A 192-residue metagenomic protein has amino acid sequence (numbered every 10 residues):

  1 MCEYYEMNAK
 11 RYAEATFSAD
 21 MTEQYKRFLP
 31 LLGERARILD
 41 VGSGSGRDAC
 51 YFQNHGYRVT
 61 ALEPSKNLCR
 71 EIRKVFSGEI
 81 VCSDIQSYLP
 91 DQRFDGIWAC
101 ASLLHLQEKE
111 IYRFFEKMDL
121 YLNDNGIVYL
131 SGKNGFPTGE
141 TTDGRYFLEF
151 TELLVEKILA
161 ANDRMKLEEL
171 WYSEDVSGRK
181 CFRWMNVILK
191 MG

Functional and structural regions predicted by a protein language model:
M1-L89, K109-R113, K117, I127-G192: Class I (Rossmann-like) S-adenosyl-L-methionine-dependent methyltransferase catalytic domain, capturing the SAM-binding
Q92: Active-site charged/polar residues at nucleotide-handling catalytic sites that mediate phosphoryl, nucleotidyl
D95: Conserved acidic residues
W98-A99: A conserved beta-strand element that flanks and buttresses the S-adenosyl-L-methionine
S102: Hydrophobic adenine-recognition pocket in adenosine-nucleotide-binding enzymes
L106-E108, L122-N123: Helix-to-beta-strand junctions that scaffold the AdoMet/dcAdoMet cofactor pocket in Class I SAM-dependent enzymes
